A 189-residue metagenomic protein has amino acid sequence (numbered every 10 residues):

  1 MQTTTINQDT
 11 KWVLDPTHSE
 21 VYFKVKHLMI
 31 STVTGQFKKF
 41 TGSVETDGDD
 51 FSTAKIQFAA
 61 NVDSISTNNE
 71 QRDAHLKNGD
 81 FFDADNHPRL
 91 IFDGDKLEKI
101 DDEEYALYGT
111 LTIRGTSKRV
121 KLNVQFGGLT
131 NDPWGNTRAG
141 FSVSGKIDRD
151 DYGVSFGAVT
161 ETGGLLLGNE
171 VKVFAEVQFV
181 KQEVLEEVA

Functional and structural regions predicted by a protein language model:
M1-A189: Low-complexity, acidic/polar, glycine-enriched regions of mature
